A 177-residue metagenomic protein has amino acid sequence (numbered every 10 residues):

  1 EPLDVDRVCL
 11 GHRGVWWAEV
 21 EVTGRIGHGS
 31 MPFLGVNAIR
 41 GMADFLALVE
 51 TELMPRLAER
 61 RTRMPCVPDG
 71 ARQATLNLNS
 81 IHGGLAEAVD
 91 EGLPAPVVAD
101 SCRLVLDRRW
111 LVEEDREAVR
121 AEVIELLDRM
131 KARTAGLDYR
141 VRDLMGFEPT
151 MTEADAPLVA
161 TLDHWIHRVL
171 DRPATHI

Functional and structural regions predicted by a protein language model:
E1-L53, G70-R72, L170: Fold-level recognition of mixed alpha/beta catalytic cores in primary-metabolism enzymes, strongest
D6-L10, V89-P96: Short beta-strand/turn micro-motifs at beta-sheet edges
V22, R108-R109: Hydrophobic beta-strand positions in extracellular immunoglobulin-like domains
I26-G27, W110-D115: A generic structural motif
V36, F45, E117-R129: Short amphipathic alpha-helices in soluble, non-transmembrane regions that often serve as interface/regulatory elements
A38, L57-A88, D138-I177: An extended, acidic, His-containing surface patch that forms the Zn2+-binding/catalytic region of metallohydrolases
G41-D44, V97-A99, D107: A conserved active-site cap/scaffold subdomain adjacent to cofactor or substrate pockets
V49-M54, I124-T134: A common structural junction motif
